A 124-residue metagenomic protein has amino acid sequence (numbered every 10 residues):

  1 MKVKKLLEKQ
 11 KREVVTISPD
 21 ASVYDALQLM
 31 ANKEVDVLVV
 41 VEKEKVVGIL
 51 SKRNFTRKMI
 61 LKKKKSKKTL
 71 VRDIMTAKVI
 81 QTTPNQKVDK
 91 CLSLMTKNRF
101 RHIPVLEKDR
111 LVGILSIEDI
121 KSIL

Functional and structural regions predicted by a protein language model:
M1-E13, S51-Q81, K87-K97, I114-L124: Tandem CBS (Bateman) regulatory domains
T16-E34, V41, M59, T82-R99 (+2 more regions): The conserved cystathionine-beta-synthase
V39, I49: Short, conserved beta-strand segments within well-ordered enzyme catalytic domains that often line or immediately flank
